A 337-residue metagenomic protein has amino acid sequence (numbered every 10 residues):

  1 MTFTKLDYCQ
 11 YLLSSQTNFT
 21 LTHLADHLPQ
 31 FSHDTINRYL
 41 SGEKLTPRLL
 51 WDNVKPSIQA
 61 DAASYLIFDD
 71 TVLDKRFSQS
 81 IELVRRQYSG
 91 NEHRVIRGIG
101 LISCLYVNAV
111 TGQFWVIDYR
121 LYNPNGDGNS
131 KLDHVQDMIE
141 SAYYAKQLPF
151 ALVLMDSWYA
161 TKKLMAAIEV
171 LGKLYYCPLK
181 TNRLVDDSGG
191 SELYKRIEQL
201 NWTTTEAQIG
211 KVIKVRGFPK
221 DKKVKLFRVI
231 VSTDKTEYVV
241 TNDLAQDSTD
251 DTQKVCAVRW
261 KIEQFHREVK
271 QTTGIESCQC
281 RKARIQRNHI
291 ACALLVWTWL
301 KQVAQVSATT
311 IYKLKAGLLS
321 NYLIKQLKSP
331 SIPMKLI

Functional and structural regions predicted by a protein language model:
M1-T46: Gly/serine-rich nucleotide phosphate-binding loop at the start of the catalytic core of nucleotide/ADP-ribose-handling
K5-T17, A62, F77-Q79, T111-I337: Single, function-defining residue in the core of a domain
L13, A25, Y39, E43 (+3 more regions): Short secondary-structure transition/capping motifs
N18-L21, H33-I36, A62-I67, L101 (+1 more regions): A common structural microfeature
L24, C104, L295: Residue-level signal for inorganic ion chemistry
F31-D34, D69, D156, E263: Residue-level detector of functionally special positions within alpha-helical transmembrane segments of multi-pass
I36-R38, L49-A60, L132-M138, F150: Hydrophobic, well-ordered secondary-structure segments that either form specific early membrane-associated helices used
S41-T111: Active-site-proximal, Lys/Arg-enriched surface segment that forms a nucleic-acid-binding/basic interface patch
